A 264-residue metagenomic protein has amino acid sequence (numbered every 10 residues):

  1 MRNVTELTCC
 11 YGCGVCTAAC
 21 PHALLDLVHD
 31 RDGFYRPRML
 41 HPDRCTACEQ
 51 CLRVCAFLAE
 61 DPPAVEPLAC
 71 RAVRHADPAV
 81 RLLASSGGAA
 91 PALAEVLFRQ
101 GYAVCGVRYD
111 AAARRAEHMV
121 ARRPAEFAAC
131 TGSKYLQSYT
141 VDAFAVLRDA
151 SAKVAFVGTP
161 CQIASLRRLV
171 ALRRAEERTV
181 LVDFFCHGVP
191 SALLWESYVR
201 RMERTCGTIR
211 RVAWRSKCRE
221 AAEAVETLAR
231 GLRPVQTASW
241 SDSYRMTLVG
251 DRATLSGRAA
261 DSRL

Functional and structural regions predicted by a protein language model:
M1-A18, A92: N-terminal basic/disordered segments at the start of proteins
M1-R2, D30-R44, L82-P91: Charged, low-complexity, helix/coiled-coil-prone segments
M1-T8, P37-T46, S151-V154, R258-D261: Immediate flanking context of iron-sulfur cluster ligation sites
R2, V15-R38, E49-P67: Iron-sulfur cluster-binding cysteine motifs and their immediate structural context in ferredoxin-like electron-transfer
T5-T8, G12, A47, P78-S85: Catalytic cores of large soluble enzymes that bind and process phosphate-bearing ligands
C10-C16, C20, C45-C51, C55 (+3 more regions): Disulfide-bonded cysteines in secreted/extracellular proteins and peptides
L24, M39-P42, F127-A128: Short, structured secondary-structure boundary patches
A56-L264: Iron-sulfur-associated redox domains of electron-transfer enzymes in respiratory and anaerobic energy metabolism
